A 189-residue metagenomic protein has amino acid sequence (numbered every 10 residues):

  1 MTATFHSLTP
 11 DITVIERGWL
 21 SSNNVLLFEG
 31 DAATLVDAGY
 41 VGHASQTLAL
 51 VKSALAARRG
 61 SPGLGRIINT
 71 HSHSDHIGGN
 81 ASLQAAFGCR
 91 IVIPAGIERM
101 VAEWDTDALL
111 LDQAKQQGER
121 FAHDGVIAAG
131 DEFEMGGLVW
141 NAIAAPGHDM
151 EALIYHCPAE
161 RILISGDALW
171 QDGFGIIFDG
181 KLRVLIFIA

Functional and structural regions predicted by a protein language model:
T2-L55, I154-G166: Conserved beta-strand hairpin/beta-sheet module of binuclear metal-dependent hydrolase folds, prominently
H6-I12, L111-K115, G136-L138: Short Pro/Gly-enriched beta-strand edge/turn motifs at strand-loop
P10-D11, H123, D131, G136-N141 (+1 more regions): Short beta-strand or tight-loop elements that sit immediately N-terminal to catalytic metal-binding acidic residues
D11-E16, G39, I67-T70, V139-A144: Short, flexible loop segments at the rims of nucleotide/cofactor-binding pockets, characterized by
V14, L35, V126, E132 (+1 more regions): Conserved beta-strand positions that form and line the central face of beta-propeller blades
I15-R17, Q116, A122-D124, A144-P146: Short Gly/Pro-enriched turn/cap motifs at secondary-structure boundaries
A33, Y40-G42, V139-A189: Metallo-beta-lactamase
G42-M135: Active-site HxH/HxHxD metal-binding segment of metal-dependent hydrolases
